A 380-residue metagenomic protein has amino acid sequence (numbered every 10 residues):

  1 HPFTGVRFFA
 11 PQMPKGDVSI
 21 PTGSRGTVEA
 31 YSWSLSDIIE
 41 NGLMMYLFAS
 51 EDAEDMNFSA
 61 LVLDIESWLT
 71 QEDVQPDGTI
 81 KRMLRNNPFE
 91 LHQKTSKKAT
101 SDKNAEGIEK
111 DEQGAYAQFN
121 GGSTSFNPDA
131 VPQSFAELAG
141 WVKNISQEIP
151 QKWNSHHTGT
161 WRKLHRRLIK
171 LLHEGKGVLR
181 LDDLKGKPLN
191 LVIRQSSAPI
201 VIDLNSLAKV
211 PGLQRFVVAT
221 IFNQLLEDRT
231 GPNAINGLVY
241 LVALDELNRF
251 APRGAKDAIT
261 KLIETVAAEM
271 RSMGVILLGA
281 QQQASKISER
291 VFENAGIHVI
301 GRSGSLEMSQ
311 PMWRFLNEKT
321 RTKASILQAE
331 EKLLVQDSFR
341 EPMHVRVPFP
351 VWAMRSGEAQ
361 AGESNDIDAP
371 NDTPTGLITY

Functional and structural regions predicted by a protein language model:
H1, I259-V351: Conserved ATP-driven motor cores of ASCE-family P-loop NTPases powering translocation/secretion/packaging/pilus
H1-A268, S272, K332-S338: P-loop NTPase motor domains
H1-S19, T260, E289, S356-G357 (+2 more regions): Glycine-rich phosphate-binding loop of nucleotide-binding enzymes
V18-G23, L213-Q214, P311, H344-V347 (+1 more regions): Short conserved micro-motifs at the rims of enzyme active sites and ligand-binding pockets
T22-A30, R314-F315, P348-V351, Q360-D366: Short intrinsically disordered coil segments
M44-E54, Q283-A284, G304-T322, N365-L377: Repeat-unit-sized solenoid/scaffold elements
A105, E358-Q360: Short, low-complexity, polybasic intrinsically disordered segments
V210, V351-M354: A short local loop/turn or secondary-structure capping micro-motif enriched for an aromatic residue
